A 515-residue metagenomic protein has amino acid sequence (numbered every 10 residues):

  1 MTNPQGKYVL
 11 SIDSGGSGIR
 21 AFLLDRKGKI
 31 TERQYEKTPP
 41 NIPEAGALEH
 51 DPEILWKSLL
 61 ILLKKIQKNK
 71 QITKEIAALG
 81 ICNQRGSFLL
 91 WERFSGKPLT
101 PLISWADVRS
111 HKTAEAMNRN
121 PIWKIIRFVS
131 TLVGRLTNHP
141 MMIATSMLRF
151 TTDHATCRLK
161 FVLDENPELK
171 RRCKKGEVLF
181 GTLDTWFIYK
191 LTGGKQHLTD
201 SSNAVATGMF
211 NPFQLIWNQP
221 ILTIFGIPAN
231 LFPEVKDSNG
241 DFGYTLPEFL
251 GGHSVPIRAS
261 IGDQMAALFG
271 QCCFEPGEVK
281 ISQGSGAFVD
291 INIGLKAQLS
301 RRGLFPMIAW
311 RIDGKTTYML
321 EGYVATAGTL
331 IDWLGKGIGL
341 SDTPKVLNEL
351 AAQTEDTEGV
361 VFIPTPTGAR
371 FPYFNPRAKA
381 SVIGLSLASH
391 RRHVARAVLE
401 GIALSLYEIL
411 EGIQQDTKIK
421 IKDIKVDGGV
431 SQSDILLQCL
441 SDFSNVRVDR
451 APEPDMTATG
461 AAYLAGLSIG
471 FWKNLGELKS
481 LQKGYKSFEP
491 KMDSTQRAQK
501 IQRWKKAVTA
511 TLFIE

Functional and structural regions predicted by a protein language model:
M1-P101, K112, G251-A259, S389 (+5 more regions): N-terminal glycine/serine-rich phosphate-binding loop of ATP-dependent small-molecule kinases, especially carbohydrate
G18, M209-P212, D237-T245, G286-A287 (+1 more regions): Glycine-rich phosphate-binding loops at beta-strand->alpha-helix junctions
R20-F22, T185, Y189-Q196, D332 (+3 more regions): Conserved ATP-utilizing enzyme core subdomain
E32-R33, K236-L250, L299-I308, F371-I383 (+1 more regions): Acidic-glycine-rich active-site phosphate/pyrophosphate-binding loop
L55-N69, Q214-P220, I402-G412: Short, well-ordered amphipathic alpha-helical segments that serve as non-catalytic structural scaffolds within diverse
K64-T343, K505: Glycine-rich phosphate-binding/catalytic subdomain of phosphoryl-transfer and nucleotide/sugar-phosphate-processing
E115, A267-G270, M319-L320, V324-A325 (+7 more regions): Glycine-rich phosphate-binding/hydrolytic loop that grips phosphoryl groups
T357-R450: Activation-segment/catalytic-loop signature of the eukaryotic protein kinase fold
